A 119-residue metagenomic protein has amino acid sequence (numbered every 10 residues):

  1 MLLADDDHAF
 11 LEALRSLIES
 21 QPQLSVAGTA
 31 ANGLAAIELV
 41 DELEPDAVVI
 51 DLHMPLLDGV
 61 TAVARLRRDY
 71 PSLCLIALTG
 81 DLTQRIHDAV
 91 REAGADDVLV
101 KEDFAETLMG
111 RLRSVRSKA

Functional and structural regions predicted by a protein language model:
M1-F10, L14-I18: Conserved acidic segment of CheY-like receiver
D5, D51, T79: Active-site residues of response regulator receiver
Q23-A31, L39: Short hydrophobic/Thr-rich beta-strand motif most characteristic of the beta2 strand and flanking loop of CheY-like
N32-A35, D58-T61: Acidic catalytic/metal-coordinating carboxylates
L43-V49: Active-site beta3 strand of CheY-like receiver
M54: Receiver (REC) domain active-site loop signature in two-component systems and cognate sites in sensor histidine kinases
T61, L82-L99, D103-G110: Alpha4 helix (beta4-alpha4-beta5 surface) of REC/receiver domains from two-component response regulators
S72-L82: A short, hydrophobic beta-strand element within the central beta-sheet of small alpha/beta folds
